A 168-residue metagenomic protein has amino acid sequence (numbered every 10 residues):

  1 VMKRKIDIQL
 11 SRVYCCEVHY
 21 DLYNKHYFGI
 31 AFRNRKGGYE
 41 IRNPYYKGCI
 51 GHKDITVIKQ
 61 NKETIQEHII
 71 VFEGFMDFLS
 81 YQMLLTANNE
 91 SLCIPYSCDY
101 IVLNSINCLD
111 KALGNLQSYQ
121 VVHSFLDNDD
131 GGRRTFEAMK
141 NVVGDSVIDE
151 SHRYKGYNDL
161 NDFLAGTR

Functional and structural regions predicted by a protein language model:
V1-Y27: TOPRIM metal-binding catalytic domain and adjacent DNA-binding surface shared by DnaG-type primases
K3-I6, R35, L84, F163: Generic structural signal for bulky hydrophobic/aromatic residues embedded in well-ordered secondary structure
R4, R12, R33-R35, R42 (+3 more regions): Arginine residue identity/basic-tract feature
V18-N115: Phosphate-handling DNA/RNA-contact segment within nucleic-acid enzymes
E67, M83-R168: TOPRIM fold recognition
